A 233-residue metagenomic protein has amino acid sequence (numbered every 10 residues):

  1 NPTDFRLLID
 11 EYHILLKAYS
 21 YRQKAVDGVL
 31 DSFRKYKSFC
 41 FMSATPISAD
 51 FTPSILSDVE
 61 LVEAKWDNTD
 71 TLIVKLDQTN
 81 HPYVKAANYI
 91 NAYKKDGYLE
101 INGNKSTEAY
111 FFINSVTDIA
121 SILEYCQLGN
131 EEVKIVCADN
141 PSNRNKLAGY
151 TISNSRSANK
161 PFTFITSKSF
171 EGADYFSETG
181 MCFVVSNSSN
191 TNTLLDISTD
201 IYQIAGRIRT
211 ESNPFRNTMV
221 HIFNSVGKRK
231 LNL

Functional and structural regions predicted by a protein language model:
N1-P2, S43, F162-C182, Q203-P214: SF2 helicase motor core recognition
P2-S38: SF2 helicase catalytic motif II
E11-L15, S169, S188: Conserved Walker B
A44-K95: Interdomain hinge/linker at the junction between the two RecA-like core domains of SF2 helicases
Y89-C126: Conserved strand-helix element at the start of the C-terminal RecA-like helicase core
K134, N140-T166: Conserved helicase ATPase core of P-loop NTP-dependent helicases/translocases
S189-N217: Conserved SF2 helicase motif VI
V220, S225-L233: A conserved SF2-helicase RecA2
